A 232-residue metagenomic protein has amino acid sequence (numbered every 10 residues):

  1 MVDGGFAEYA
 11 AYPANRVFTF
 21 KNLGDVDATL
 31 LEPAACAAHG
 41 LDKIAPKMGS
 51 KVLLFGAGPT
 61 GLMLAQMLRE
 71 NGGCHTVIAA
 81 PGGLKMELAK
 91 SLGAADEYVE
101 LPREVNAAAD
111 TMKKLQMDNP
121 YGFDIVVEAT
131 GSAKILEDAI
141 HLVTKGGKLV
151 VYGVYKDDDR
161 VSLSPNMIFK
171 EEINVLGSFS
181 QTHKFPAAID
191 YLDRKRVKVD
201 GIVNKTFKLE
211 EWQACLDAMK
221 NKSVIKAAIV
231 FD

Functional and structural regions predicted by a protein language model:
M1-F18: Glycine-rich phosphate/adenylate-binding loop and adjacent beta-alpha elements of nucleotide- or dinucleotide-binding
D3, A7, A34-A37, G61 (+4 more regions): A general structural signal for well-ordered alpha-helical segments in protein cores
R16-V26, E171: Glycine/charged-rich beta-loop-alpha catalytic/anionic-binding loops adjacent to active sites
L23-E104: Mid-domain Rossmann-like dinucleotide-binding core that forms the NAD(H)/NADP(H) cofactor-binding site
I44, M48-K51, E70-N71, E87 (+1 more regions): Glycine-rich cofactor phosphate-binding loops and adjacent beta1-alpha1 units of small-molecule cofactor enzyme domains
V77, V150, L176: Conserved beta-strand positions in the Rossmann-like core of class I SAM-dependent methyltransferases
P81-G82, Y155, Q181: Residues in the short beta-alpha loop(s) of Rossmann-like NAD(P)-binding domains
E137-H141, T182-D232: C-terminal hydrophobic helical "lid"/dimerization subdomain of Rossmann-like NAD(P)H-dependent oxidoreductases
